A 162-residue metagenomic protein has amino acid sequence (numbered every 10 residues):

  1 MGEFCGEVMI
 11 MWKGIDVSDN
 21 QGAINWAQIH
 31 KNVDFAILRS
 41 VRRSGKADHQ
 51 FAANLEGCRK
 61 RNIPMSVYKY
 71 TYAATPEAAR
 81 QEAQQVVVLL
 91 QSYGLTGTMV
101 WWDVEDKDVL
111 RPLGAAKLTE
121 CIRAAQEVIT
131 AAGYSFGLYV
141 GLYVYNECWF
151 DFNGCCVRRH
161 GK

Functional and structural regions predicted by a protein language model:
F4-V41: Boundary/entry segment of secreted carbohydrate-active catalytic domains
K13-V17, D34-L38, M65-K69, V100-W102 (+2 more regions): Hydrophobic faces of well-ordered beta-strands that scaffold small-molecule active sites in alpha/beta enzyme cores
I15, I29, C58, W102 (+1 more regions): Conserved, mostly hydrophobic/aromatic
D19-A23, V41-K46, T71-P76, D106-L110 (+2 more regions): Solvent-exposed loop/turn segments at secondary-structure junctions within structured extracellular/periplasmic domains
I24-N32, Q50-I63, V86-T96: Acidic (Asp/Glu)-rich catalytic clusters
D34-D48, L55-A74, M99-W101: Short, well-structured secondary-structure segments
A47-Q50, A73-V87: Glycine-rich anion/phosphate-binding loops
Q84-K162: Surface-exposed substrate-engagement region within the catalytic domains of secreted or surface-exposed extracellular
